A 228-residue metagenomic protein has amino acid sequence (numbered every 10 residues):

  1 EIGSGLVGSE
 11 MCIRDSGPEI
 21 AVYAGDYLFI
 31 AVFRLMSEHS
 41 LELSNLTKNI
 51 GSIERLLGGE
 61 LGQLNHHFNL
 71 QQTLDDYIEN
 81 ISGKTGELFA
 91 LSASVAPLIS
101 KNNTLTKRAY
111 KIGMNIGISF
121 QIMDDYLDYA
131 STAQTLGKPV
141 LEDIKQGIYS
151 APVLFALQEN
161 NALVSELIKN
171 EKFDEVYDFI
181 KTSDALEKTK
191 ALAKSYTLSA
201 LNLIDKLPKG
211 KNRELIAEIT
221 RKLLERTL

Functional and structural regions predicted by a protein language model:
E1-G8, C12-I13: Single conserved hydrophobic/aromatic residue that forms the stacking wall/gate of nucleotide- or nucleobase-binding
E10, R14-G17, Q63-G83, T135-G137 (+1 more regions): Active-site flanking loop/helix segments enriched in acidic
G17-R34, E38, D143-E159: Multi-pass membrane catalytic core of lipid/isoprenoid biosynthesis enzymes
V22-Y23, I30, E38-A130: All-alpha helical catalytic cores of prenyl diphosphate-utilizing isoprenoid enzymes
L35, D75-I116, P152-L157, T197-L228: Alpha-helical phosphate/pyrophosphate-handling elements in metalloenzyme active cores
L43-T47, T104-K107, E187, A191 (+1 more regions): Short, solvent-exposed positions on alpha-helices
L127-G147, L163, L167: A beta-strand-loop signature enriched in Asp, Gly, Thr, and Trp that corresponds to the sialidase/neuraminidase Asp-box
L163-L207: Mobile late-domain/C-terminal helix-loop "cap" segments that border catalytic sites or the cytosolic face
